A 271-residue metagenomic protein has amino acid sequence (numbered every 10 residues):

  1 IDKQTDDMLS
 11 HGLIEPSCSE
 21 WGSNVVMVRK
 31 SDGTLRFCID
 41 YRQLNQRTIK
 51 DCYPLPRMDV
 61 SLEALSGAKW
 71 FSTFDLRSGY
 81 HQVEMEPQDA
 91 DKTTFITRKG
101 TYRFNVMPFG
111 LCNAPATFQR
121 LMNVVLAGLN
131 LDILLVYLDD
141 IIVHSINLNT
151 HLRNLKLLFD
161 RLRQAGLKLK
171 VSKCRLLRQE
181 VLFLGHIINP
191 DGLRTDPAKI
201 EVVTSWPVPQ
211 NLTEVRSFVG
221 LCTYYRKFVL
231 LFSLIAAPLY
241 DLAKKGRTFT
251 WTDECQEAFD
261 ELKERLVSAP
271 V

Functional and structural regions predicted by a protein language model:
I1-V271: Retroelement reverse transcriptase polymerase core
